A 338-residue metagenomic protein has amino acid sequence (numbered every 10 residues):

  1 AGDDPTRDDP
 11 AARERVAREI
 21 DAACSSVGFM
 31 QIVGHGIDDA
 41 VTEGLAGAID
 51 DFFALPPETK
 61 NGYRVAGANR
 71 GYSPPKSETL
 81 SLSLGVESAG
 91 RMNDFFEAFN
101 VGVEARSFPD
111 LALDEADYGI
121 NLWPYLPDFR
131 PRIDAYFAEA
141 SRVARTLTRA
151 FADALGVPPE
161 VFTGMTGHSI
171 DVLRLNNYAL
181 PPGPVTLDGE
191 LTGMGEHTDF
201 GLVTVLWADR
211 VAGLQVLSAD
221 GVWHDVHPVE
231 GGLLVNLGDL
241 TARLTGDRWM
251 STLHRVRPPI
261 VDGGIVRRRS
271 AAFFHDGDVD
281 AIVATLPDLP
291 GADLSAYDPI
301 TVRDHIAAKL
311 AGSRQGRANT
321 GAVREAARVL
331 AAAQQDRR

Functional and structural regions predicted by a protein language model:
A1-R338: Peripheral, non-catalytic segments flanking oxidoreductase cores
